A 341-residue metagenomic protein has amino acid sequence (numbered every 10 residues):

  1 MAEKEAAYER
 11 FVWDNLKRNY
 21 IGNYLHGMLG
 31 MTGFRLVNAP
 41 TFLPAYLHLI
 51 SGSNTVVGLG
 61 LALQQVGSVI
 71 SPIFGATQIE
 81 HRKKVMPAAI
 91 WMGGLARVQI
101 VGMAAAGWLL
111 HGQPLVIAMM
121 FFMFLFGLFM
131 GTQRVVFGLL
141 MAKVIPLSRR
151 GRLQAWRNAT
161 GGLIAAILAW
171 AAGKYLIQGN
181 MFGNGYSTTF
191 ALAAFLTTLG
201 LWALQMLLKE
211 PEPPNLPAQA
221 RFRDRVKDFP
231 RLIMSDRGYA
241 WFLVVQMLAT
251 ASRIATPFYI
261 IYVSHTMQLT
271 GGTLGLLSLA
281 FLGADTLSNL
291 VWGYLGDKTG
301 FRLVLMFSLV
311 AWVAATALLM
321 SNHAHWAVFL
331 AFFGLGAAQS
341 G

Functional and structural regions predicted by a protein language model:
A2-I70, G75, I79, M86-A96 (+2 more regions): Helix-loop boundary and gating motifs at the non-cytosolic
Y20, A105-F122, M320-F332: Helix-loop junctions at membrane interfaces in 12-TM secondary transporters
P44-L49, T77-H81, A104-H111, A165-T188 (+2 more regions): Transmembrane alpha-helix termini and helix-breaking/packing motifs in multi-pass membrane transporters
Q65-V69, I73, A166, L282-L290: Residue-level signature of mid-helix packing/kink "hotspots" within the transmembrane helices of 12-pass Major
S71-K84, L176-I177, L287-G300: Helix-to-loop junctions at the C-terminal end of transmembrane segments in multipass secondary transporters
P87-M103, A194, L303-L318: Structural signature of the two symmetry-related core transmembrane helices
Y186, L201-A218: Helix-loop junctions on the cytosolic side of multi-pass membrane transporters, especially the intracellular loop
R302-G341: C-terminal transmembrane helical hairpin of 12-TM major facilitator-type secondary transporters
